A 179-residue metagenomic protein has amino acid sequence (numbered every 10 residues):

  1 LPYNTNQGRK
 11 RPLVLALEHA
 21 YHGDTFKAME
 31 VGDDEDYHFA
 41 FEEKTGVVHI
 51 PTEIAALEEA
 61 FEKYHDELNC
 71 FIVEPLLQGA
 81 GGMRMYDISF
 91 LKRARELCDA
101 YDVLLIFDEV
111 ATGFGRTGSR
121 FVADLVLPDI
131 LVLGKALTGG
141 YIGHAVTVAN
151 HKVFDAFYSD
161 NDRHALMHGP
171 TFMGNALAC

Functional and structural regions predicted by a protein language model:
L1-C179: Conserved N-terminal phosphate-binding loop of PLP-dependent enzymes in the Aspartate aminotransferase
